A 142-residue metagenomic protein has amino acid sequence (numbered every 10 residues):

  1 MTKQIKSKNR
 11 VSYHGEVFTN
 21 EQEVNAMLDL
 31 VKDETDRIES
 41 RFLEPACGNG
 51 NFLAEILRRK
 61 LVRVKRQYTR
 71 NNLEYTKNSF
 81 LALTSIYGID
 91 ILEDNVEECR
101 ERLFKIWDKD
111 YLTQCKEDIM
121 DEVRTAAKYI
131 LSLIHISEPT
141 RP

Functional and structural regions predicted by a protein language model:
M1-K77, Y87-C99, H135: Class I S-adenosyl-L-methionine
V62-N78, W107-L131: Short mixed-charge
T84: Short Fe-S-cluster ligation motifs
R100-F104: "Short basic amphipathic alpha-helical interaction patches in structured regions
S132-P142: Residue-level detector of conserved catalytic or cofactor/ligand-binding positions in enzyme active sites
